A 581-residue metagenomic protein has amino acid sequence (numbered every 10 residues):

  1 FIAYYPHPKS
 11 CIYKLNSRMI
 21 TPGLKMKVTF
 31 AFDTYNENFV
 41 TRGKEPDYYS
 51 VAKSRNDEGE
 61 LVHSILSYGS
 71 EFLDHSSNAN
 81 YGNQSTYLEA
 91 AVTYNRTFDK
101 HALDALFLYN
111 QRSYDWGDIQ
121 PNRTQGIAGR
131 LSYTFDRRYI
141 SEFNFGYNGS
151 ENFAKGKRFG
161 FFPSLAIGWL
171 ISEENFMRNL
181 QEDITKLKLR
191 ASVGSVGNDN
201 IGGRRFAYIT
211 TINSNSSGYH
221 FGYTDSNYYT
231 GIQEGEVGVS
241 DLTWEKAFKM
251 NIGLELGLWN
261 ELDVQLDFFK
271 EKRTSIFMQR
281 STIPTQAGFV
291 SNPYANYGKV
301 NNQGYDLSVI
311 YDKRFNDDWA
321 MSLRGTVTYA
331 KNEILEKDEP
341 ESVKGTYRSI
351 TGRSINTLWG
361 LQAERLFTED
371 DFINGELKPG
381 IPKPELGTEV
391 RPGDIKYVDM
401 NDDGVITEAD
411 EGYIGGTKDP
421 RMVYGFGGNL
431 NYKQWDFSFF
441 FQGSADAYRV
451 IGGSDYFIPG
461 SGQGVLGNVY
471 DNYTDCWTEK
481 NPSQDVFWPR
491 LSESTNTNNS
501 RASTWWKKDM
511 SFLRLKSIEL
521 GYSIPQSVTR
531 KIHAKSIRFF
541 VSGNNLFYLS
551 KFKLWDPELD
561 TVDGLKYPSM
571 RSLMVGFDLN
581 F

Functional and structural regions predicted by a protein language model:
F1-G43, V51-G360, N498, A502-F581: Extracellular/periplasmic, surface-exposed regions of secreted and cell-surface proteins
P22, T417-I451: Glycine-rich, aromatic-lined ligand/substrate-binding cores of catalytic and carbohydrate-binding domains
E58-G59, V390-P392, S444-R538: Extracytoplasmic gating/loop element in the C-terminal half of outer-membrane beta-barrel translocons and assembly
A105-S113, I140-G149, K396-D419: Catalytic-site beta-strand/loop segments enriched in glycine and acidic/polar residues
R205, T210, R314-K418, I458 (+2 more regions): Conserved small-residue
D410, V423, W435, N498-T504: Short, flexible active-site loops
